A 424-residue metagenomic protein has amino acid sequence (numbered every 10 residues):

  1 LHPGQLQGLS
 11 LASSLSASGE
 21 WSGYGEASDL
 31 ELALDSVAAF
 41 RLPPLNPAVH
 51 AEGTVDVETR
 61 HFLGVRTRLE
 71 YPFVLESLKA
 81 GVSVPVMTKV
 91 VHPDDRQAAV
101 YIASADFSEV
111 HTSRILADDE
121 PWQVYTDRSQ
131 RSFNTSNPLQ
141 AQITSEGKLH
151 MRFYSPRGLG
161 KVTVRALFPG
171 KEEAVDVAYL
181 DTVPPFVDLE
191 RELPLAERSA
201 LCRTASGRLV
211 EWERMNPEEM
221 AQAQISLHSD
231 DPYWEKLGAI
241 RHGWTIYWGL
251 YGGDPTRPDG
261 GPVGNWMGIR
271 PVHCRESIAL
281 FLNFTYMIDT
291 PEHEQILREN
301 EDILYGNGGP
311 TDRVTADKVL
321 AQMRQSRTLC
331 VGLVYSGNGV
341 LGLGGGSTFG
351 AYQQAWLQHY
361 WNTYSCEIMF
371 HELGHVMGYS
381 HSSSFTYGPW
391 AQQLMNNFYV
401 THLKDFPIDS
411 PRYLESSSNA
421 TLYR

Functional and structural regions predicted by a protein language model:
L1-V86: Beta-strand-dominated lipid-handling architectures at cellular/organellar boundaries
M87-C366, V376-R424: Predominantly extracellular/secreted Zn2+-dependent metalloproteases
E372: Walker B catalytic acidic pair
